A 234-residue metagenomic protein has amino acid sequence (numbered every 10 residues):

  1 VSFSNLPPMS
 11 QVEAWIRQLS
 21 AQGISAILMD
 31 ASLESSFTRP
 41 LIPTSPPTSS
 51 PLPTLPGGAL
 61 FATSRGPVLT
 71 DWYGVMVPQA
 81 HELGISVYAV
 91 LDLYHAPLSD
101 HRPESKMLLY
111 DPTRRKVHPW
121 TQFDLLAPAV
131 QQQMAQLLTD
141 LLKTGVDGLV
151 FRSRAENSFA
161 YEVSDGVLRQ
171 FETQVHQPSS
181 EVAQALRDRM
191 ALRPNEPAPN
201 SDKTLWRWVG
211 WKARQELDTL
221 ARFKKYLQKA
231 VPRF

Functional and structural regions predicted by a protein language model:
V1, I27-M29, V87-A89, L149-F151 (+1 more regions): Hydrophobic faces of well-ordered beta-strands that scaffold small-molecule active sites in alpha/beta enzyme cores
S2, S32-E34, D92-A96, S153-E156: Active-site beta-loop-alpha junctions enriched in small/polar residues
S2-P7, A62-P78, V87-T144, A198-S201: Active-site-adjacent "subsite" loops/lids of carbohydrate-active enzymes
N5-Q22, P53-H81, Q132, Q215-R222: Aromatic- and glycine-enriched glycan-recognition loops and surfaces that form the carbohydrate-binding subsites
Q18, S45, D111-R233: Polysaccharide-binding and catalytic clefts of secreted carbohydrate-active enzymes
Q22-V68: Aromatic-lined carbohydrate-binding/catalytic grooves of carbohydrate-active enzymes
S36-P40, P97-D100, S158-Y161: Extracytoplasmic/secreted cell-surface and envelope-processing proteins
